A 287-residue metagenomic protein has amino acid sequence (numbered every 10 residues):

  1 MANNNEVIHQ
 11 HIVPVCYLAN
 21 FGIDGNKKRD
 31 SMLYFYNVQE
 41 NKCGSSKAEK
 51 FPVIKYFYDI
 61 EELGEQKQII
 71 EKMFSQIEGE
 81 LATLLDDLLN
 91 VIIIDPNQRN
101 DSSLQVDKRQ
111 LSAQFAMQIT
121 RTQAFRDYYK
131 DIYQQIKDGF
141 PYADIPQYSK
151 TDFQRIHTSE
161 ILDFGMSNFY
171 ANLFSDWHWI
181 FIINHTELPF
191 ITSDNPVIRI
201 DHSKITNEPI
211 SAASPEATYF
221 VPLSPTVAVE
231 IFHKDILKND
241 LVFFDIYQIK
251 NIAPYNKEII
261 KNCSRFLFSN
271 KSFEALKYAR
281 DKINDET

Functional and structural regions predicted by a protein language model:
A2-H9, V13-T287: Alpha-helical structural context detector biased toward long hydrophobic helices
